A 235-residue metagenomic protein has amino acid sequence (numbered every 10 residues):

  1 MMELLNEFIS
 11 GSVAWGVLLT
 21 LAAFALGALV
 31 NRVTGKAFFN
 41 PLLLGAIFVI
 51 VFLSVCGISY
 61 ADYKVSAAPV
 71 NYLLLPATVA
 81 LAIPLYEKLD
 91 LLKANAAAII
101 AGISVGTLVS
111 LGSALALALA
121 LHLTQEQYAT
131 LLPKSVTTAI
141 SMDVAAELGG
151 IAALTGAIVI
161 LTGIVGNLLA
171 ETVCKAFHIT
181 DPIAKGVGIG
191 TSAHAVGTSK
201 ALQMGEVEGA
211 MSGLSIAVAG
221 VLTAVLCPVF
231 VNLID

Functional and structural regions predicted by a protein language model:
L4-Y86, L91-G102, G106: Helical membrane-embedded segments and adjacent short helical loop/helix-boundary regions of multi-pass membrane
G11-S12, A98-A101, E126-Q127, P182 (+1 more regions): A short, structure-level motif marking secondary-structure boundaries and short turns
G16, T20-L29, A46, I50 (+8 more regions): Transmembrane alpha-helical segments of multi-pass membrane transport proteins and ion-pumping complexes
G35, C56-G57, H122-L123, G149 (+2 more regions): Short helix-capping/hinge motifs at transmembrane helix termini and TM-loop junctions
K88-I164: Internal active-site segments that recognize and position negatively charged phosphoryl groups and nucleotide moieties
D90-L91, V159-I160, V207, V231-D235: Short secondary-structure transition/capping segments
Q127-L154, I158-T162, A176, T180-V218: Alpha-helical membrane segments and immediately flanking helix-loop junctions that form or couple to the substrate/ion
